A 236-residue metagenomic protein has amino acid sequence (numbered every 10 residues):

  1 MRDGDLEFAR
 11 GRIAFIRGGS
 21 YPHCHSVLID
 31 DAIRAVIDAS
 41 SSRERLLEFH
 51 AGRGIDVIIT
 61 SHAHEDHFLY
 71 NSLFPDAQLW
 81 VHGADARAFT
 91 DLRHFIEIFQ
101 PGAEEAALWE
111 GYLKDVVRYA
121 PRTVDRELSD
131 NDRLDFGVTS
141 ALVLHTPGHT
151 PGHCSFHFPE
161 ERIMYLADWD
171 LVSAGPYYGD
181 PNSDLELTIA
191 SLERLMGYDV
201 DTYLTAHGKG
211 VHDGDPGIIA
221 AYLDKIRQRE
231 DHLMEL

Functional and structural regions predicted by a protein language model:
R2-H50, S155-W169: Conserved beta-strand hairpin/beta-sheet module of binuclear metal-dependent hydrolase folds, prominently
E7-A14, Y112-V116, G137-T139: Short Pro/Gly-enriched beta-strand edge/turn motifs at strand-loop
P22, S41-D135: Active-site HxH/HxHxD metal-binding segment of metal-dependent hydrolases
V27-D31, L108-G111, D168-L171, V211-D213: Short, basic/glycine-rich phosphate-binding loops at helix/coil junctions that contact nucleotide phosphates
D31-I33, A51-I55, S72-Q78, P159-E161 (+1 more regions): Short glycine/proline-enriched coil/turn segments at helix->beta-strand junctions
V36-A39, I55-D66, L79-H82, V143-G148 (+2 more regions): Active-site neighborhood of phospho(di)ester-bond hydrolases with catalytic His/Asp-centered motifs
S140-E230: Metallo-beta-lactamase
E235-L236: C-terminal regulatory/interaction regions
